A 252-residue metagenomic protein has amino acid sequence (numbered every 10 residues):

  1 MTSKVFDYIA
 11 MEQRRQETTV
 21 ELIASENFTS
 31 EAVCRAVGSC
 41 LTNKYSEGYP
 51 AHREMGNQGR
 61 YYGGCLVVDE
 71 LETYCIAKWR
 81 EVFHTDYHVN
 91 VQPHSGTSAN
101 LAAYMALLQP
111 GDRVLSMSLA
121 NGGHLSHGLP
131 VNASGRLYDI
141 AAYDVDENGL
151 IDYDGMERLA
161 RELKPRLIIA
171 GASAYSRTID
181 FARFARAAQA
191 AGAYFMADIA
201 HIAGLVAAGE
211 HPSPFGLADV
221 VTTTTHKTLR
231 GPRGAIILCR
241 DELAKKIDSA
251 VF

Functional and structural regions predicted by a protein language model:
M1-Y74, R186: N-terminal glycine-rich, Lys/His-bearing helix-loop that initiates the first secondary-structure elements of many
V67-E70, Y74-F252: Conserved PLP-enzyme active-site core in the AAT-like
